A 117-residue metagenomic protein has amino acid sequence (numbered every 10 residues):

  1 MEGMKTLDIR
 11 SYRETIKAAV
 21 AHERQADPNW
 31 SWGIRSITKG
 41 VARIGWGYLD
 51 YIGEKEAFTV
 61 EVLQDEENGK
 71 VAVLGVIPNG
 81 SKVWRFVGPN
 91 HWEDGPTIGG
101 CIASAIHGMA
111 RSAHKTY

Functional and structural regions predicted by a protein language model:
E2-A57: Negatively charged, low-complexity tracts enriched in Asp/Glu with abundant Ser/Thr
E2-R10, P78-Y117: Mixed-charge, Lys/Arg-enriched low-complexity segments
Y12, S31-G33, E54, G69-A72 (+2 more regions): A generic signature of intrinsically disordered, low-complexity regions enriched in glycine/proline and charged/polar
K17, R35, G53, L63 (+2 more regions): Short linear sequence elements within intrinsically disordered, low-complexity coil regions
V20, R24, T38-V41, Q64-E66 (+3 more regions): N-terminal regions of proteins, emphasizing targeting and processing segments when present
V41-P89: Acidic, low-complexity, intrinsically disordered interaction modules
